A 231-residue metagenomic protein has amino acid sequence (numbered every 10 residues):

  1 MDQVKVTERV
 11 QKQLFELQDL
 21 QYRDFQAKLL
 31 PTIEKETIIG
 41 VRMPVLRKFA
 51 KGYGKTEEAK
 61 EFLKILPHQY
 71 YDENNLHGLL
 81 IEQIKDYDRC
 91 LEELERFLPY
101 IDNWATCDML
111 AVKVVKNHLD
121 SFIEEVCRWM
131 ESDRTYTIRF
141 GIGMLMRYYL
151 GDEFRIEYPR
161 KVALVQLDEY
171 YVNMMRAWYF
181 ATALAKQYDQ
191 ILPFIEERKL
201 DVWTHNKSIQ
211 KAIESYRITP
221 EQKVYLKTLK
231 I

Functional and structural regions predicted by a protein language model:
M1-I231: Alpha-helical scaffold domains
